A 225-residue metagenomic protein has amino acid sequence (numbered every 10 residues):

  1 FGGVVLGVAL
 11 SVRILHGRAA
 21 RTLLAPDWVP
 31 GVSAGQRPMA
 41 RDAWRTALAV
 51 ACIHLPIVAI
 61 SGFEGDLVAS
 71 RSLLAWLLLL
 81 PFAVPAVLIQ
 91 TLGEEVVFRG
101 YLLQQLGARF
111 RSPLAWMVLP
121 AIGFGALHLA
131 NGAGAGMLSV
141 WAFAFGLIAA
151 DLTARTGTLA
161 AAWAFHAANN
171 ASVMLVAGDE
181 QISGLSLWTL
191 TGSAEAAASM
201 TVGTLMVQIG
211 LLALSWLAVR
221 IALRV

Functional and structural regions predicted by a protein language model:
F1, R45-A49, T204-L211: Hydrophobic H-region at the start of alpha-helical membrane spans
F1-L10: Alpha-helical transmembrane segments in multi-pass membrane proteins
G2-G3, A47, A51-C52, A168-V176: Membrane-embedded alpha-helical segments of transport systems, primarily multispan ion/solute transporters
A9, A20-G93, L103-Q104, A108-R109: Juxtamembrane helix-loop-helix connectors linking adjacent transmembrane helices in multi-pass membrane enzymes
R13-I14: Alpha-helical transmembrane segments within multi-pass membrane transporters and channels
L79-V225: Transmembrane helix-loop-helix hairpins at the membrane interface of multi-pass integral membrane proteins
